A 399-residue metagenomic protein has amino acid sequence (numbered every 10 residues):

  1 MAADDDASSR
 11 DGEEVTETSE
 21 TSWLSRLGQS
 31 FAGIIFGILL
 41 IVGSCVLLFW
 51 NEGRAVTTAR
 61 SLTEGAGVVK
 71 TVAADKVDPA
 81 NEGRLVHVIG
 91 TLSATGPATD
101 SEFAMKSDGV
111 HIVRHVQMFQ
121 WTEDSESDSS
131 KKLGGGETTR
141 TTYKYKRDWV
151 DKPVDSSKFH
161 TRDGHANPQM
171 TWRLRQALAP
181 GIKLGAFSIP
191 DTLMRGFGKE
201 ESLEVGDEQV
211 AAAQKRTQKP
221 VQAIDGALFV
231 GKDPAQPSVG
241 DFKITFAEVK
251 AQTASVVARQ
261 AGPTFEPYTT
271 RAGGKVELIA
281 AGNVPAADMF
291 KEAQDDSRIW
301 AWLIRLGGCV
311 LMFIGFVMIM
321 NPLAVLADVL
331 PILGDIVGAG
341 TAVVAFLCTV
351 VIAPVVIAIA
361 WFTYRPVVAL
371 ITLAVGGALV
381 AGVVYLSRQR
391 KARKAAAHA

Functional and structural regions predicted by a protein language model:
M1-S25, R390-H398: N-terminal Lys/Arg-rich, disordered targeting/topogenic segments
W23-S30, K275-F313, G338: Cytosolic-side membrane-insertion boundary helix
S25-G53: Hydrophobic alpha-helical transmembrane signal-anchor segments
I35-V46, L303, G307, V351-V355 (+1 more regions): Lipid-exposed faces of alpha-helical membrane segments in multi-pass integral membrane proteins
N51-A74: Alpha-helical transmembrane signal-anchor/signal-peptide segments
A74-L85, A104-S107: Short, solvent-exposed beta-strand/turn "edge" segments of beta-rich domains on protein surfaces
H87, T91-T270: Soluble non-transmembrane domains of integral membrane proteins
G308, G315-A399: Alpha-helical transmembrane segments forming the membrane-embedded cores of inner-membrane proteins across
